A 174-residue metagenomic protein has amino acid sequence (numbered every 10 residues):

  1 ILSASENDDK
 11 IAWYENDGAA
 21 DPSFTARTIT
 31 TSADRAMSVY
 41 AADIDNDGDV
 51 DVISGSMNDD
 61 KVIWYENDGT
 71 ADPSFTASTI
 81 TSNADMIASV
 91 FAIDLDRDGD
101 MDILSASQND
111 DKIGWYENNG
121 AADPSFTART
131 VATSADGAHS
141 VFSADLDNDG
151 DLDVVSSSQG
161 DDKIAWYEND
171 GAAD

Functional and structural regions predicted by a protein language model:
I1-A4, V39, D47, V90 (+2 more regions): Intrinsically disordered, low-complexity linker/propeptide segments enriched in Ser/Thr/Gly/Pro and acidic residues
I1-S5, V52-G55, I103-A106, L152-S157: Hydrophobic beta-strand segments that make up the repeating blades of beta-propeller and related beta-repeat
S3, D8-K10, T31, T133 (+2 more regions): Intrinsically disordered, low-complexity repeat tracts
D9, D47, D51, D60 (+4 more regions): Acidic Asp/Glu-based divalent-cation binding sites
K10-Y14, K61-Y65, K112-Y116, K163-Y167: A short loop-to-beta-strand structural motif that recurs across blades of beta-propeller domains
E15-D34, E66-D85, E117-D136, E168-D174: Blade-edge motifs of beta-propeller repeat domains
A36, D59, I87, D110 (+2 more regions): Short coil/loop residues immediately preceding or within conserved phosphate-binding loops of NTP-utilizing enzyme
M37-I44, A88-L95, H139-L146: Beta-propeller blade termini
